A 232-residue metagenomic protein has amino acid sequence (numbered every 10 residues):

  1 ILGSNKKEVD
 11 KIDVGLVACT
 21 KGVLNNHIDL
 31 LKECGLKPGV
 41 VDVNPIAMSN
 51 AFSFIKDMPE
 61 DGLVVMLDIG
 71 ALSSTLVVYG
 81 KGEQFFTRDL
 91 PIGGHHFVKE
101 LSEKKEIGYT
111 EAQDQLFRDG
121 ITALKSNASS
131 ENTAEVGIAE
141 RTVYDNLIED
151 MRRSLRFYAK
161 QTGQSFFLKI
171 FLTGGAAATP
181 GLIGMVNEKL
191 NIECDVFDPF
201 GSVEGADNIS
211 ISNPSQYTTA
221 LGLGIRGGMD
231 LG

Functional and structural regions predicted by a protein language model:
I1-G232: Hydrophobic/aromatic-enriched cytosolic interaction surfaces used to assemble or bind macromolecules
